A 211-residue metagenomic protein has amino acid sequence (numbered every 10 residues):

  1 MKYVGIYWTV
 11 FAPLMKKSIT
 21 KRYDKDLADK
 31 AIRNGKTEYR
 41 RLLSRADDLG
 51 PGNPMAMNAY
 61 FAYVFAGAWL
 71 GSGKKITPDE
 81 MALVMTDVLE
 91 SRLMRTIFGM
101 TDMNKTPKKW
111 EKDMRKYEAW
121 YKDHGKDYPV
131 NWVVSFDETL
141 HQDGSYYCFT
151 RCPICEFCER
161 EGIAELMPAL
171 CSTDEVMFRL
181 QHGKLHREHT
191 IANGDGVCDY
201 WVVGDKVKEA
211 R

Functional and structural regions predicted by a protein language model:
M1-S72: N-terminal, charged low-complexity regulatory/assembly segments
D24-D26, L49-P54, R95-K108, K184: Charged/polar, low-hydrophobicity segments characteristic of intrinsically disordered regions and flexible loops
D26, K75-D79, A164, K184: Short coil/loop linkers at secondary-structure junctions
K30-A31, W132-E138, L185-R187: Generic structural motif
Y60-R160: Amphipathic interaction/junction segments at domain boundaries or subunit interfaces
R160-M167: Short, glycine/charged-rich beta-strand-loop motifs at protein surfaces that mediate ligand recognition and catalysis
M167-R211: C-terminal structured interaction module
